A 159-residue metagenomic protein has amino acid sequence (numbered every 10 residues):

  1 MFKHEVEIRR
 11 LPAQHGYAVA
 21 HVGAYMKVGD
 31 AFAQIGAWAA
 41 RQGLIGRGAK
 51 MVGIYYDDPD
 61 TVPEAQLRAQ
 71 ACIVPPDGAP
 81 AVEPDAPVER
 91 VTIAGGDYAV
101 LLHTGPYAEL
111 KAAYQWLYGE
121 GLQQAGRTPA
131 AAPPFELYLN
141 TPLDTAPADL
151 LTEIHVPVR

Functional and structural regions predicted by a protein language model:
M1-R159: A solvent-exposed interaction/effector surface
